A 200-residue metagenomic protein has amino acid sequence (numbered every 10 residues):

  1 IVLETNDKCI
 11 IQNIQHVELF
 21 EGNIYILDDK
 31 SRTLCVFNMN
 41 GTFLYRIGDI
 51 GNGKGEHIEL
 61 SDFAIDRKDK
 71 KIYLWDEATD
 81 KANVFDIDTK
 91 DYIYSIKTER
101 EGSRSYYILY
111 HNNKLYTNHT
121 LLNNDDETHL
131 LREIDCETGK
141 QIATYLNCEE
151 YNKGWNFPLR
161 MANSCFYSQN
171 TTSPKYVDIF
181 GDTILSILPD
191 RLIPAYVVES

Functional and structural regions predicted by a protein language model:
I1-S200: Eukaryotic scaffold repeat domains enriched in small/polar residues
